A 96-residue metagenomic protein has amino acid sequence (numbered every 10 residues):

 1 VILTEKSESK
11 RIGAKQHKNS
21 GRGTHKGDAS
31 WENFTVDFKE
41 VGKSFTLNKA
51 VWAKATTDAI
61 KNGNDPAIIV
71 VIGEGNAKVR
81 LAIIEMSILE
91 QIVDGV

Functional and structural regions predicted by a protein language model:
V1-V96: Catalytic phosphate/metal-binding cores of nucleic-acid and nucleotide-processing enzymes, i.e., regions that mediate
